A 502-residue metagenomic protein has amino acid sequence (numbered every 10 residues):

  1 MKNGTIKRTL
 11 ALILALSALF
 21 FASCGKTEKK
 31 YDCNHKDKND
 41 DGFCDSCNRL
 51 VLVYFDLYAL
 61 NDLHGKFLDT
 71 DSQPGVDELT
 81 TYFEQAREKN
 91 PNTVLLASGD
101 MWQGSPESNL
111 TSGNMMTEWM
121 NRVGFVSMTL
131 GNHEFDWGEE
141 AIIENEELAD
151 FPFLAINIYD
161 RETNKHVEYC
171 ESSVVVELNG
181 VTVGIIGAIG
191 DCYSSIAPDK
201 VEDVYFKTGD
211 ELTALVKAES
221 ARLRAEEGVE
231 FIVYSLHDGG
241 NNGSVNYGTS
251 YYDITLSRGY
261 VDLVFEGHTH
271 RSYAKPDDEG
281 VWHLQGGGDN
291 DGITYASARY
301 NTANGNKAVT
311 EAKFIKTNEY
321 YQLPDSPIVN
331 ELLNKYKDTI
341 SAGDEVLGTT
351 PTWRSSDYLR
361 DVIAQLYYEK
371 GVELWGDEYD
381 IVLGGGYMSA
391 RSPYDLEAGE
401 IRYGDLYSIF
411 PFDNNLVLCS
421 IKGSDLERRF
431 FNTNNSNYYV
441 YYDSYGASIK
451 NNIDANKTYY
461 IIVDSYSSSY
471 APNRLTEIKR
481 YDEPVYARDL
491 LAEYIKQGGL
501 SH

Functional and structural regions predicted by a protein language model:
K2-L10: Bacterial N-terminal signal peptides that target proteins for export
F20-S23: C-terminal motif of bacterial Sec signal peptides marking the signal peptidase cleavage site
G25-T27: Bacterial signal peptide processing site
C33-K36, C47-R49: Short Cys/His-rich metal-coordination motifs, predominantly Zn2+-binding knuckles/fingers
K36, S272-P276, I409: Short, exposed beta-strand/loop patches in secreted or surface proteins that constitute
D37, G42: Acidic, glycine-anchored loop motifs typical of Ca2+
V51-E319: Acidic, metal/ion-coordinating pockets
Y54, G65-F67, E88, Y193-Y205 (+2 more regions): Catalytic centers of hydrolytic enzymes
